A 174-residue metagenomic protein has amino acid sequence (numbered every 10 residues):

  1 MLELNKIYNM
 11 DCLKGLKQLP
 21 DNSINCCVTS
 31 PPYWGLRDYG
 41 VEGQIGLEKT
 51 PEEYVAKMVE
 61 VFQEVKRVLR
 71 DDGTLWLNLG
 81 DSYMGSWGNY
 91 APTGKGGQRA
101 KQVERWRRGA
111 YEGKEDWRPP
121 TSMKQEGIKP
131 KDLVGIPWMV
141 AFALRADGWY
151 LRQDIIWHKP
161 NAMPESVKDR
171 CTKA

Functional and structural regions predicted by a protein language model:
M1-A174: Core catalytic lobe of class I
